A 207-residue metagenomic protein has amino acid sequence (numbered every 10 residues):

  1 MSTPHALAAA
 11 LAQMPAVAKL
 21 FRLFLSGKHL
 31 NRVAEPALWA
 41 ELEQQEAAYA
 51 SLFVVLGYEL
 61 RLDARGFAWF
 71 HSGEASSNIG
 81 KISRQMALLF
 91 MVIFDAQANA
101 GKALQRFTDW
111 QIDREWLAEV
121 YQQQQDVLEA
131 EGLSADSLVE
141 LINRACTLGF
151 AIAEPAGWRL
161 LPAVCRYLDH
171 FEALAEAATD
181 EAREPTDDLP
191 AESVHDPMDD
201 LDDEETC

Functional and structural regions predicted by a protein language model:
M1-S77: Eukaryotic partner-binding/assembly regions in large regulatory complexes
L25-A37, Q105-E129: Short acidic, hydrophobic short linear motifs in intrinsically disordered regions
E41-Y49, L128-T147: Short amphipathic alpha-helical interaction segments
S51-Q111, E115: Short basic alpha-helical hairpin corresponding to helix-turn-helix/winged-helix-like nucleic-acid-binding
V55-L62, I142, C146-A156: A short, conserved structural fragment
F67-H71, G157-P162: Minor-groove-contacting beta-hairpin "wing" of winged helix-turn-helix DNA-binding domains
G80-K81, V164-C207: Short, amphipathic alpha-helical interaction segments positioned at domain boundaries
L141, A145-T147, P155, V194 (+2 more regions): Long, charge-rich, low-complexity alpha-helical segments
